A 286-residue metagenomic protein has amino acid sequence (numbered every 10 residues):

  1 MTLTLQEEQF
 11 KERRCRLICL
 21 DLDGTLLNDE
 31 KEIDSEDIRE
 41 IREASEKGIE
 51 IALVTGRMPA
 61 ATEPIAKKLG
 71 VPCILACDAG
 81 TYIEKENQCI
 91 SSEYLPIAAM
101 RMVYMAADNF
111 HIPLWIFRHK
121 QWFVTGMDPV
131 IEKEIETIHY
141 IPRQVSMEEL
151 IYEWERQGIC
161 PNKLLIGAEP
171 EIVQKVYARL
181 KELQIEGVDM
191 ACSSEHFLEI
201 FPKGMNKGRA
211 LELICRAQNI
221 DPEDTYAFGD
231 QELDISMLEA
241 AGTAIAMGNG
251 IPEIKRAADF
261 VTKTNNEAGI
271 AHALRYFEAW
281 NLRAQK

Functional and structural regions predicted by a protein language model:
M1-F10, L150: A short, compositionally biased domain-edge/stem linker segment
E8-L17, D34, E199-K286: Mg2+-dependent phosphoryl-transfer enzymes with acidic/Ser/Thr/Gly-rich catalytic loops
R14-E30, V103, L238: Asp-based phosphoryl-transfer active-site loop
L26, E84-N87, F197-E199, I254-K255: A short acidic, helix-capping loop that chelates divalent metal ions and anchors anionic groups
E30, S35-I135: Active-site phosphate-binding/coordination module
P59-T62, M100, P161, V173 (+2 more regions): A general structural signal for well-ordered alpha-helical segments in protein cores
L69-V71, D78-A79, L183-E186, A240-A241 (+1 more regions): Short, structured coil segments at secondary-structure junctions
A106, F110-P113, F117-F228, E232-A240 (+1 more regions): Conserved acidic, metal-coordinating active-site core of Asp-based, Mg2+-dependent phosphoryl-transfer enzymes
